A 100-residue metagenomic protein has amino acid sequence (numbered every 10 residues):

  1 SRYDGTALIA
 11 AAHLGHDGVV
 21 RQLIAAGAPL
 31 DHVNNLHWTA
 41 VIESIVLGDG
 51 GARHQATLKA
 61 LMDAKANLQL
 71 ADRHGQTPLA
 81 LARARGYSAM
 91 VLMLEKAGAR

Functional and structural regions predicted by a protein language model:
S1-A7, V33-I45, A71-T77: Ankyrin-repeat boundary/"N-cap" motif
R2-I24: Short, charged, low-hydrophobicity "junction" segments
A10-H16, E43-H54, L81-Y87: Ankyrin repeat A-helix N-terminal signature
H16-I24, G50-D63, S88-E95: Ankyrin repeat structural motif
G27, K65, G98: Conserved functional loop/turn residues at catalytic and ligand-binding sites
A52, Q69-A71: Substrate-binding/catalytic groove segments of enzymes that remodel or degrade extracellular structural polymers
A71-R100: Leucine-rich solenoid repeat scaffolds
